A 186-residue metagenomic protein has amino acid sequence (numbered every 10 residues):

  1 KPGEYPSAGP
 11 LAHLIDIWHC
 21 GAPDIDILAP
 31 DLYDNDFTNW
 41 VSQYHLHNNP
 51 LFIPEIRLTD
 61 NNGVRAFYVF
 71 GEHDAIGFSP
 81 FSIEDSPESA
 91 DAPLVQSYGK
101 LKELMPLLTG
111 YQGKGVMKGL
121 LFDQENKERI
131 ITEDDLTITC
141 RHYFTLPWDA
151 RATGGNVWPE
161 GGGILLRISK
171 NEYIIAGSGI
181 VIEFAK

Functional and structural regions predicted by a protein language model:
K1-H19: Polysaccharide-binding and catalytic clefts of secreted carbohydrate-active enzymes
P2-G3, D24, L146-W148: N-terminal start-of-chain detector that recognizes signal peptides and the immediate post-cleavage beginning
P6-G9, R57-L58, A152-G155: A short linear-motif detector with a strong N-terminal bias
D16-Y111: Catalytic-core region of carbohydrate-active enzymes that cleave or remodel glycosidic bonds
F67-A185: Aromatic- and carboxylate-lined catalytic core of secreted/periplasmic carbohydrate-active enzymes
